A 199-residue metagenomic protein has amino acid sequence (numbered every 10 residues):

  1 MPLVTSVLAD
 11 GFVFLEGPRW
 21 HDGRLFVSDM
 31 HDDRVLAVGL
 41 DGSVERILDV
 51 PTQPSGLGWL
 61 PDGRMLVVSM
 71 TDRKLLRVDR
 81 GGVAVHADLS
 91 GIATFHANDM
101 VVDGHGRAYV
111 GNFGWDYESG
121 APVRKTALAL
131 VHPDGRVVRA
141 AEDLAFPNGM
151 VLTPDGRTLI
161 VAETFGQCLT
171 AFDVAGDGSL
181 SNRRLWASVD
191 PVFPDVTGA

Functional and structural regions predicted by a protein language model:
M1-G11, L40-G42, R183-R184: A short helix->beta-strand "capping" segment at the edge of beta-propeller domains
L8-D22, V50-S69, K74, G91-A108 (+4 more regions): Beta-rich, blade/repeat-based domains predominating in secreted/periplasmic proteins but also intracellular
F26-L48: Beta-propeller domains
M30-H31, M70-T71, W115-T126, T164-Q167: Short, solvent-exposed loop/turn segments at conserved positions within beta-propeller repeat blades
R34-L36, K74-L76, T126-A129, C168-T170: A short loop-to-beta-strand structural motif that recurs across blades of beta-propeller domains
V38-D41, P61, V78-G82, A87 (+2 more regions): Flexible "stalk/tail and boundary" regions
E45-D49, A84-D88, V138-E142, L180-S188: Beta-propeller fold detector
F172-S179: Short loop/turn segments immediately following beta-strands, especially the blade-tip and inter-blade linker loops
